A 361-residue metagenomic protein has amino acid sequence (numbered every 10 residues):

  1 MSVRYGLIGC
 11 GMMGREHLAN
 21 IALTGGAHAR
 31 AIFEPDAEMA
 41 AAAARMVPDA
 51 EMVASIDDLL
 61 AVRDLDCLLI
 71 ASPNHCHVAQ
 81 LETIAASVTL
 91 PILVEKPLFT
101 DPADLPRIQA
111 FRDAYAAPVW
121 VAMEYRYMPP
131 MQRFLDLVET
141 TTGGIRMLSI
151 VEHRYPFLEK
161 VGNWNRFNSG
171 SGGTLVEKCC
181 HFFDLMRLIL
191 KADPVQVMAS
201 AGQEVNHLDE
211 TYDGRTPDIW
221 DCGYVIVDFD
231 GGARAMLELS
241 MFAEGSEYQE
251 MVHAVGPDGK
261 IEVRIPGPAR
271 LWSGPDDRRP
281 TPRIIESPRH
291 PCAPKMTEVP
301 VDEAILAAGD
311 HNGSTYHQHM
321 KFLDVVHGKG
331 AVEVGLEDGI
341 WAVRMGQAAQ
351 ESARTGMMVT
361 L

Functional and structural regions predicted by a protein language model:
M1, G26-A27, C67-I70, D113 (+2 more regions): C-terminal helix-rich "cap/oligomerization" subdomain common to oxidoreductases
M1-V47: N-terminal Rossmann-like dinucleotide-binding module
A42-A50, R107, F111: Short, conserved SAM-binding/catalytic segment of Class I S-adenosyl-L-methionine-dependent methyltransferases
E51-R63: Short acidic low-complexity segments
V62, C67-N74, V78-R126: Beta-strand-loop-alpha-helix segment that lines the small-molecule cofactor/substrate pocket of alpha/beta enzymes
Y125-P217, G356: Predominantly a Rossmann-like dinucleotide-binding segment in NAD(P)-dependent oxidoreductases
E210-T216, Y224, F229, V252-H253 (+2 more regions): C-terminal glycine/acidic-rich active-site capping loop/insertion
E238-S246: Glycine-rich phosphate/pyrophosphate-binding beta-alpha loops
